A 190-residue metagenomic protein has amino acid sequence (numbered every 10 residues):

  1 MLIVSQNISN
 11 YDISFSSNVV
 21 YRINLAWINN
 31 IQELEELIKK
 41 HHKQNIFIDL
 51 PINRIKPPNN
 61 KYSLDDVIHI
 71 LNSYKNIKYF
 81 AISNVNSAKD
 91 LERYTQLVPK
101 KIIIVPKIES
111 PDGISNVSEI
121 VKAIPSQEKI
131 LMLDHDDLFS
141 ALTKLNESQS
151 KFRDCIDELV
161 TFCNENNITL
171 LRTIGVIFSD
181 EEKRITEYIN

Functional and structural regions predicted by a protein language model:
M1-N190: Expand to "…catalyze enediolate/carbanion chemistry for C-C bond making/breaking, isomerization, decarboxylation
